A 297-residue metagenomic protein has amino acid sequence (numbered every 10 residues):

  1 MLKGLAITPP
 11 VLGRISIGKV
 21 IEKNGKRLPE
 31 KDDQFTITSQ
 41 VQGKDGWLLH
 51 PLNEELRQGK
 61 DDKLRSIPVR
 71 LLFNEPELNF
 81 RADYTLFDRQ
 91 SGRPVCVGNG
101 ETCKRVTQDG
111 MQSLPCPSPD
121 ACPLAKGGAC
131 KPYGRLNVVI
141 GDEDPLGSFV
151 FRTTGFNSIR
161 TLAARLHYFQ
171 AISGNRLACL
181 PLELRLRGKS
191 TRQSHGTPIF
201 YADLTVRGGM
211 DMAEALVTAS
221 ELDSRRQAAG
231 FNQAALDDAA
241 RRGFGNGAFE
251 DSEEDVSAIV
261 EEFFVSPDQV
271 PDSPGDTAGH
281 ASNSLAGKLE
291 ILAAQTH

Functional and structural regions predicted by a protein language model:
M1-E143, H195-T197, Q269-P271, H280 (+2 more regions): OB-fold ssDNA-binding interfaces and closely related basic DNA-contact patches used across DNA replication/repair
M1-K26, S220-S224, G230-H297: Interfaces that engage single-stranded nucleic acids at replication/repair/recombination sites
R81-Q90, S148-T154, L216: Short amphipathic beta-strand/extended segments with alternating polar/hydrophobic composition
G127-A213: Extended serine/threonine-enriched, polar tracts that run as long, contiguous segments within proteins
R152-T153, A215-Q227: Short intrinsically disordered coil segments
T197-D203, T218, R241-G243: Basic polyanion-binding and macromolecular-assembly surfaces
